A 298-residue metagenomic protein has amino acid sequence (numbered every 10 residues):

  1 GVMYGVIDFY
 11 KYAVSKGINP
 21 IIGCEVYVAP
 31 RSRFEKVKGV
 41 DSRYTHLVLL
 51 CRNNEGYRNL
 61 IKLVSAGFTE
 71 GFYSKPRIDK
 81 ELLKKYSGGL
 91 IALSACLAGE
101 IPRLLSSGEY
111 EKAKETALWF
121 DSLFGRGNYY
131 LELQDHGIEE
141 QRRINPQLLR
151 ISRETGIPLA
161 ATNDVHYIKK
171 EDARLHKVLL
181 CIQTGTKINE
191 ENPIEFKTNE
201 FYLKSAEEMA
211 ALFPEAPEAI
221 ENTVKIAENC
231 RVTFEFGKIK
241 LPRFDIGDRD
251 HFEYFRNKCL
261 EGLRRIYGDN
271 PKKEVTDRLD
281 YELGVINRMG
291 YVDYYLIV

Functional and structural regions predicted by a protein language model:
G1-V298: Phosphodiester-processing cores and adjacent nucleic acid-binding clamps
